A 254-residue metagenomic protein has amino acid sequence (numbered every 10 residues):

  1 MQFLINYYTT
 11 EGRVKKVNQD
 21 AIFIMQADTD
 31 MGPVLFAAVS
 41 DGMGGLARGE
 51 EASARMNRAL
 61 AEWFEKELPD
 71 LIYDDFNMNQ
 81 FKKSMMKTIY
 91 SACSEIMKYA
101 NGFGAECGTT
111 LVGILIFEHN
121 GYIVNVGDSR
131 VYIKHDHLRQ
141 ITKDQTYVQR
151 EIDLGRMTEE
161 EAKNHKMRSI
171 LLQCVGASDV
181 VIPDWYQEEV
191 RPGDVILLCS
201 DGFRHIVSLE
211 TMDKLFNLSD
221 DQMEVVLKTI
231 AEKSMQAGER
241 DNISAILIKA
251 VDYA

Functional and structural regions predicted by a protein language model:
M1-A254: PP2C/PPM-type serine/threonine phosphatase catalytic domain
